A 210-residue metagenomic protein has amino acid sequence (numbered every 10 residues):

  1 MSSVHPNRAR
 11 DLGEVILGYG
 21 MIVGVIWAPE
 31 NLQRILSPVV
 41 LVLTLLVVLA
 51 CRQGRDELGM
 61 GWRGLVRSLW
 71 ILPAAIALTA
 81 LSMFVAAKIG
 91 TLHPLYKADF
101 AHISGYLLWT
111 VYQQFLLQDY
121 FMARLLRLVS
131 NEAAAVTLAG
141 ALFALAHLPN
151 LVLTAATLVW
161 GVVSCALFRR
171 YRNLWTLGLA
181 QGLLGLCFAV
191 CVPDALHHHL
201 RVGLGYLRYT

Functional and structural regions predicted by a protein language model:
M1-E57, A189-T210: N-terminal, membrane-interfacial amphipathic/helix-forming hydrophobic leader that caps and precedes the first
S2-G18, P38, R52-A80, K97-A98 (+2 more regions): Interfacial transmembrane-helix boundary/kink motif in multi-pass membrane proteins
G18-W27, A77-A86, G140-P149, G182-P193: Aromatic-anchored segments of alpha-helical transmembrane domains
G24, T154-Y209: Functionally important transmembrane alpha-helices
E30-V39, H93-K97, L151-L158: Short, aromatic-rich membrane-interface segments at the entry and exit of alpha-helical transmembrane domains
S37-T44, G105, A156-S164: Hydrophobic core segments of transmembrane alpha-helices in multi-pass, intramembrane catalytic enzymes
D56-G61, A86-A98, H198-G205: Membrane-interface helix termini and inter-helical loops of multi-pass transporters
F84, K88, L92-L145: Function-critical hydrophobic alpha-helical transmembrane segments in multi-pass membrane proteins
